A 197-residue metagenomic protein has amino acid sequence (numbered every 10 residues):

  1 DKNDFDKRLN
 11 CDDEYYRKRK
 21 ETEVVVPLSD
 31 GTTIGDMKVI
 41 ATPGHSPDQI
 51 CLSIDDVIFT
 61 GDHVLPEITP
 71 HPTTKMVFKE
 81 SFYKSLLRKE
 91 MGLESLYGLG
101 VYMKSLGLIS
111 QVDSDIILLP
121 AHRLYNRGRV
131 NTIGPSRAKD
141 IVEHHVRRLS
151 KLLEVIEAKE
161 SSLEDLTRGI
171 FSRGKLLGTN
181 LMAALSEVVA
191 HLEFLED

Functional and structural regions predicted by a protein language model:
D1-I34, V64-P66, R137: Active-site HxH/HxHxD metal-binding segment of metal-dependent hydrolases
E14-Y15, K38-E143, L149: Metallo-beta-lactamase
S29, M37, Y97, A183: Residue-level signal for the nucleotide or nucleotide-sugar donor/cofactor binding architecture
T32-G35, Q111-D113, K159: Glycine-rich phosphate-binding loop signature in dinucleotide/nucleotide-binding domains
G35-M37, E196-D197: A SAM-dependent methyltransferase catalytic signature shared across enzymes that methylate proteins
S150-D197: C-terminal regulatory/interaction regions
